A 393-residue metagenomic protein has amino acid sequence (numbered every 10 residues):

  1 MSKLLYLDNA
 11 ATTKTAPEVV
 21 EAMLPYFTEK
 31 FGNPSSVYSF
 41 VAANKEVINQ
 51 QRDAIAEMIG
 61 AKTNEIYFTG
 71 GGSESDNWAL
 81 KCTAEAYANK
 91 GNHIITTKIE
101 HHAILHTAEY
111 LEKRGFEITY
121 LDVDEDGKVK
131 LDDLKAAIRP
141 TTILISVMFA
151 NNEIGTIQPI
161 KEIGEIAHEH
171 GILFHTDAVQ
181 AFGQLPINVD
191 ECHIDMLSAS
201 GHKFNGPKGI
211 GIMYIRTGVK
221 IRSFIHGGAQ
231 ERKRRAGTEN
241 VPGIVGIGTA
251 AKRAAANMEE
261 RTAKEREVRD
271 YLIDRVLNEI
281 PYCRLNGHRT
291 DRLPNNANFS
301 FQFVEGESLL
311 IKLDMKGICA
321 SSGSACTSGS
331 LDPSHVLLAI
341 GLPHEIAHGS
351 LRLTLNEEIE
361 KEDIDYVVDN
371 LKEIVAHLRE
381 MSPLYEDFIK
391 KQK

Functional and structural regions predicted by a protein language model:
M1-K393: Pyridoxal 5′-phosphate
